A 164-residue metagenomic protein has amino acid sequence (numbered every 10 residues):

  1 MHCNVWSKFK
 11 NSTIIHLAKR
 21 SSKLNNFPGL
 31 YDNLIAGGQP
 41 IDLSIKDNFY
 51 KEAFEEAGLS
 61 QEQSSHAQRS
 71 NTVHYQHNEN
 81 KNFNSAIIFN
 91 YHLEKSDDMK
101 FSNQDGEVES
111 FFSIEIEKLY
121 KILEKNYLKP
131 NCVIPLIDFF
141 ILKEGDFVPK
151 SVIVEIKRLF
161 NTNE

Functional and structural regions predicted by a protein language model:
M1, L93-K95, I116: Residues immediately flanking
M1-W6, A18: Long, hydrophobic, well-ordered secondary-structure blocks that form the structural core and pocket-lining surfaces
H2, I14, S110: Conserved beta-strand and immediately adjacent loop positions that scaffold enzyme active sites
C3, A53, Y91: Terminal peptide-recognition signature
W6-T13, S21-L24, G58-K100: Active-site segment of metal-dependent pyrophosphate-handling enzymes, primarily the Nudix hydrolase catalytic core
T13-E55, L59, R69-N71, E124 (+1 more regions): Conserved Nudix-box catalytic region and its N-terminal flanking loop in Nudix hydrolases and closely related
K23, Y31, N84-N90, F101-E164: Nudix hydrolase/Nudix homology domain
A36-S44, N78, N82, S110: A short glycine-/small-residue-rich loop at the edge of a beta-strand within enzyme catalytic domains
